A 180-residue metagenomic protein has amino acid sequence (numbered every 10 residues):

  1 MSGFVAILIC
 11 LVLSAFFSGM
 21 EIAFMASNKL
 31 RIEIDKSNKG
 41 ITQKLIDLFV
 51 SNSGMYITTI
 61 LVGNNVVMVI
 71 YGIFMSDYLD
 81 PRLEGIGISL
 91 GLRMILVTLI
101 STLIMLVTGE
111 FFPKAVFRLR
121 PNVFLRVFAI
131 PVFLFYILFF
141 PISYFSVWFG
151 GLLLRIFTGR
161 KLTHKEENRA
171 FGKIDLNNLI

Functional and structural regions predicted by a protein language model:
M1-I180: Membrane-embedded alpha-helical segments of inner-membrane proteins
